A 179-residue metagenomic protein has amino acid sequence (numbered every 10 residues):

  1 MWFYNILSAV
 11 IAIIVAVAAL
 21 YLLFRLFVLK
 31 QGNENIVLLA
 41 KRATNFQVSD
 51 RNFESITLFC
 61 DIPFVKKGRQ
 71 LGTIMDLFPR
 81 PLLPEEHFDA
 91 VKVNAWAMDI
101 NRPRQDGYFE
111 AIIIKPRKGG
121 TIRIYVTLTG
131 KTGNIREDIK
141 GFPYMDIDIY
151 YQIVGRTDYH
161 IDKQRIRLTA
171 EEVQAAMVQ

Functional and structural regions predicted by a protein language model:
M1-L39: N-terminal signal-anchor transmembrane alpha helix of single-pass membrane proteins, serving as the membrane-anchoring
W2, N52, N134-E137: Alpha-helix capping and helix-coil boundary motifs
F24-P116: N-terminal topogenic membrane-targeting module
W96-Q179: Cytosol-/stroma-facing membrane-proximal "stalk/adaptor" domains immediately downstream of transmembrane anchors
